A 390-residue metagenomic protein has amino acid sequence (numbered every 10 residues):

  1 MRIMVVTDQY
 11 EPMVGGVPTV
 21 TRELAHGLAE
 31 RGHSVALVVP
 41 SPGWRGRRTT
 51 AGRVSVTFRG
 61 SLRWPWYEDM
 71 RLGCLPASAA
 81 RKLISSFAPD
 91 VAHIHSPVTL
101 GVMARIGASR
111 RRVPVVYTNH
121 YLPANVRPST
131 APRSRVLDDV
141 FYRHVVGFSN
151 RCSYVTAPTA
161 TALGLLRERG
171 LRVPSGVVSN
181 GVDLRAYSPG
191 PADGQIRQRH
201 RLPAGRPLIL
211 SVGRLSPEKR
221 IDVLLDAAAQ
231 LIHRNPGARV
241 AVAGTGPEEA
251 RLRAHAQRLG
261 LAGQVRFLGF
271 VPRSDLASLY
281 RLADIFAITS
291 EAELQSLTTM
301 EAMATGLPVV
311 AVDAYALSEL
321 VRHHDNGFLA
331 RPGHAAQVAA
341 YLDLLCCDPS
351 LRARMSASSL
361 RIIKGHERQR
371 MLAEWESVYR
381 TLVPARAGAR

Functional and structural regions predicted by a protein language model:
M1-G52, T57, Q369-A373, R380 (+1 more regions): N-terminal subdomain of nucleotide-sugar transferases
S41, T161, G181: Carbohydrate-associated surface elements
R110, P123, D138-Y154, R169: Membrane-proximal helix-turn-helix segments that form the acceptor-binding/catalytic region of lipid-linked
S149, F270-V271, S278-A283: Short alpha-helical donor nucleotide-sugar binding micro-motif in glycosyltransferases
P203-A228: Conserved donor-binding/catalytic core segment of Leloir-type glycosyltransferases
E291: Aromatic "clamp/platform" in nucleotide-sugar-dependent glycosyltransferases that forms part of the donor/acceptor
P308-A311, V321: Short hydrophobic beta-strand element within catalytic cores of glycosyltransferases and related nucleotide-activated
H323-H324, F328-A335, L344-P349, K364: Conserved acidic donor-binding segment of nucleotide-sugar-dependent glycosyltransferases
